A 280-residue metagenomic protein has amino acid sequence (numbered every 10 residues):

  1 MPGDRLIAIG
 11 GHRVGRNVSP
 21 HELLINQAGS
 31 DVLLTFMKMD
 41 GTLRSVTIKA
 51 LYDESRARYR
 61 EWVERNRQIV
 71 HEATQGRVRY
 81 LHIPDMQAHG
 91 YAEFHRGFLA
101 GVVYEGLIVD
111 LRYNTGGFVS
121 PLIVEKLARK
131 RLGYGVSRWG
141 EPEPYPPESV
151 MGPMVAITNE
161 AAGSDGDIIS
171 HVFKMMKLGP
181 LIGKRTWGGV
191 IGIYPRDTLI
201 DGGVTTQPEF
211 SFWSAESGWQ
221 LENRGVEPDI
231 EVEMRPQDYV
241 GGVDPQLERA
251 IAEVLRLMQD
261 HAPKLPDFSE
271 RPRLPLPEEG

Functional and structural regions predicted by a protein language model:
P2, I7-G203, D238-V243, A252-D260 (+1 more regions): Cleft-lining beta-strand/loop regions that shape enzyme active-site pockets
Q68-I69, A162-S164, L199-E231: Metal-dependent DNA phosphodiester-chemistry modules and their immediately adjacent helices/loops in DNA-processing
V103-E105, Y134, S214-G280: In a subset of proteins, long, contiguous C-terminal domains/tails are tracked
